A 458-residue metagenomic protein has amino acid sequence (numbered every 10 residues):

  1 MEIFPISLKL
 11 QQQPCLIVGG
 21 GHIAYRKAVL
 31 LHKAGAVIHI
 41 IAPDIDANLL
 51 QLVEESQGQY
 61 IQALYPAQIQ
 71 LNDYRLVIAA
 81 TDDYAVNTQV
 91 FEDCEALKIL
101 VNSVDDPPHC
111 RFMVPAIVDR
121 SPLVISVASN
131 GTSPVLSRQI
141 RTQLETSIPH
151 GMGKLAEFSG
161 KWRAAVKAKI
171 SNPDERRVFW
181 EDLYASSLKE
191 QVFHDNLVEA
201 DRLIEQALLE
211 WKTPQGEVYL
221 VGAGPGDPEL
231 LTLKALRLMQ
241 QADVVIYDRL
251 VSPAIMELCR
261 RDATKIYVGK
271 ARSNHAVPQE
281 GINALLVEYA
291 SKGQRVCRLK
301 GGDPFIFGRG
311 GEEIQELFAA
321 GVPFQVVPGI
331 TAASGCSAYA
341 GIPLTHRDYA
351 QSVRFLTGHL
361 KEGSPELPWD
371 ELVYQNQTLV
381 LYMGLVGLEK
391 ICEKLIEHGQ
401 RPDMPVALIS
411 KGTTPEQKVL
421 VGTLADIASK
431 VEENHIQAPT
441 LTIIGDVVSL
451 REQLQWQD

Functional and structural regions predicted by a protein language model:
M1-D44, L49-L52, K212: Hydrophobic, well-ordered beta-alpha structural blocks that scaffold small-molecule cofactor pockets
M1-L10, V114-P115, L203-Q215, E229-L233: A short, basic/flexible loop-to-alpha-helix module at the beginning of a structural domain
H22-I23, A85, G131, P225: Residue-level detector of alpha-helix initiation sites
A34-I78, D82-A85, A207, Q215-L220 (+3 more regions): Class I S-adenosyl-L-methionine
L76-D82, N87-V114, K265, L385: ADP-ribose/adenylate-binding Rossmann-like module
V118-R176: Adenosine-phosphate binding glycine-rich loop
E157-I204, E210, G216-V218, K292-V296 (+2 more regions): A contiguous loop/helix-start segment that scaffolds small-molecule binding in enzyme catalytic cores
D303-Q375, K418-G422, S429: Class I SAM-dependent methyltransferase SAM-binding "motif I" and its flanking Rossmann-like core
